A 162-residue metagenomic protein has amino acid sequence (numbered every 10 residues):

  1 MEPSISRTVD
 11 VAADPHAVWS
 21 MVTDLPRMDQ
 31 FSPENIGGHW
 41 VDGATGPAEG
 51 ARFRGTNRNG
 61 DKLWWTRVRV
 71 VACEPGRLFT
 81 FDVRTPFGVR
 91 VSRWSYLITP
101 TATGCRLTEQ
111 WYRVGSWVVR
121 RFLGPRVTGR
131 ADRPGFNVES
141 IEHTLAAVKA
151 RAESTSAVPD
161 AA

Functional and structural regions predicted by a protein language model:
M1-G43, A48, A161-A162: Hydrophobic ligand-binding cavity/cleft-lining segments
R7-V9, T66-V71, S92-P100: Hydrophobic/aromatic beta-strand elements that line small-molecule binding cavities or substrate pockets in beta-rich
D14-H16, G46, V71-R77, L97-R106 (+1 more regions): A short, structured loop/turn motif at beta-sheet edges
V18-V22, M28, F53, V70 (+3 more regions): Hydrophobic pocket/interface hotspot
W40-V41, L145-A162: Short, highly charged C-terminal tails/helix-capping segments
A51-R58, T80-P86: Short beta-strand segments that buttress and anchor functional surface loops
K62-C73, F79-T85: Helix-adjacent hinge/juxtasegments
R84-H143, V148-A150: Beta-strand/loop substructures that line and gate deep hydrophobic ligand-binding cavities in soluble
